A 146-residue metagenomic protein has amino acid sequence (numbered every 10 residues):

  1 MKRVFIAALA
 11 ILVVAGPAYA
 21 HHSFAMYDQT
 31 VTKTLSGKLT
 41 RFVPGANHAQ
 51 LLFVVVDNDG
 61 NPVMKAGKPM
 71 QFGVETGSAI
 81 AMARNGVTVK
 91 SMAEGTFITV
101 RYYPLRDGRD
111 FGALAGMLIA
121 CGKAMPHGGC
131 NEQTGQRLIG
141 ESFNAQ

Functional and structural regions predicted by a protein language model:
A7-A8, A18: Cleavable N-terminal signal peptides
Y19-K33: Short boundary/loop segments of OB/S1/cold-shock single-stranded nucleic-acid-binding domains
G37-L39, F97: Conserved hydrophobic positions within beta-strands
G45-D59: Short aromatic-glycine-enriched beta-strand elements
A66-A79: Short, basic/aromatic beta-hairpin or loop at an interaction surface
R84-V100: Short nucleic-acid-contacting surface segments enriched for D/E, G, S/T with interspersed K/R
L105-G140: OB-fold/S1-family single-stranded nucleic acid-binding modules
